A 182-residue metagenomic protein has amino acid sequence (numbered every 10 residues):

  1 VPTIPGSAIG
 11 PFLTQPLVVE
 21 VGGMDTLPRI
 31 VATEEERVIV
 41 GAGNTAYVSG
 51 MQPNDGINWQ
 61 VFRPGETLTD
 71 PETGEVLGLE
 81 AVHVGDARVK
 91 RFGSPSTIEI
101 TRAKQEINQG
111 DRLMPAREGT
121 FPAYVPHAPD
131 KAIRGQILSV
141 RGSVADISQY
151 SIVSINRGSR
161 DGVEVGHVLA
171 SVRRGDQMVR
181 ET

Functional and structural regions predicted by a protein language model:
V1-T182: Surface-exposed, polar/charged interaction patches used for macromolecular assembly or partner binding
